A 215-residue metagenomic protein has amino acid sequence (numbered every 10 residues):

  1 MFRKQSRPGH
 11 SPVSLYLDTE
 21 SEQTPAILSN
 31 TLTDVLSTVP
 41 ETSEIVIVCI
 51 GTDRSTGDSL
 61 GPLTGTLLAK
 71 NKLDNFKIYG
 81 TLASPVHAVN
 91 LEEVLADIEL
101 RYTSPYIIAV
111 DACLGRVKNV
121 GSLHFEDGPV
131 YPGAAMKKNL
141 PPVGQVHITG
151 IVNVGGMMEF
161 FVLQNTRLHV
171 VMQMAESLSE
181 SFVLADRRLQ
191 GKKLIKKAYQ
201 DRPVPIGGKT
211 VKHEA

Functional and structural regions predicted by a protein language model:
M1-I107, A112-A215: N-terminal catalytic or cofactor-binding beta/alpha core of small enzyme domains
